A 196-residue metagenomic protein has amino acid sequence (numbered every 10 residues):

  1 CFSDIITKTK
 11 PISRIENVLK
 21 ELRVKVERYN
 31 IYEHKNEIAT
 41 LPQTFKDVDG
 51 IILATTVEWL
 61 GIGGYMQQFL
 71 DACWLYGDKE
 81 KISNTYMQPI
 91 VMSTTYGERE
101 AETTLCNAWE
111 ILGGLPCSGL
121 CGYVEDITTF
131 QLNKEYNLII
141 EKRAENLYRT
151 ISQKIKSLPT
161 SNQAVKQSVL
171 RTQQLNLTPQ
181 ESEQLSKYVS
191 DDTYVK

Functional and structural regions predicted by a protein language model:
C1-D78, L138-E145, S152-K196: N-terminal beta1-alpha1-beta2 submodule of the flavodoxin-like/Rossmannoid cofactor-binding fold
S83-I139: Short, glycine-/small-residue-rich phosphate/pyrophosphate-handling segment
A108, L112, L147-T150, K154: Phosphate/oxyanion-binding loops and surfaces in catalytic or ligand/nucleic-acid-binding neighborhoods
